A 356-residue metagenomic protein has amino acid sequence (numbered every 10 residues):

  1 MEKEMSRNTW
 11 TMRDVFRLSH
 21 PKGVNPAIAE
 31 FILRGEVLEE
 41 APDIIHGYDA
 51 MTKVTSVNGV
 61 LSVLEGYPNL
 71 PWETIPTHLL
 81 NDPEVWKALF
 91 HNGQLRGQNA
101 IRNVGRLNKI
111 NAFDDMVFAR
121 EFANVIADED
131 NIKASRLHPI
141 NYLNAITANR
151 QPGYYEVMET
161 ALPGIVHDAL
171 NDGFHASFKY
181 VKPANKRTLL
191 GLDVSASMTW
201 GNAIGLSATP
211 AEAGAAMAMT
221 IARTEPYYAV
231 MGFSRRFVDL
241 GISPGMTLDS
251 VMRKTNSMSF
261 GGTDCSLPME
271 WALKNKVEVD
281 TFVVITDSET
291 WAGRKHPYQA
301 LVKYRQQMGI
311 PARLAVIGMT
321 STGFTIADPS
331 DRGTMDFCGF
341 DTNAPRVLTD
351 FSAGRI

Functional and structural regions predicted by a protein language model:
M1-A211, R223-I356: Long lumenal/extracellular ectodomains of secretory and single-pass membrane proteins
